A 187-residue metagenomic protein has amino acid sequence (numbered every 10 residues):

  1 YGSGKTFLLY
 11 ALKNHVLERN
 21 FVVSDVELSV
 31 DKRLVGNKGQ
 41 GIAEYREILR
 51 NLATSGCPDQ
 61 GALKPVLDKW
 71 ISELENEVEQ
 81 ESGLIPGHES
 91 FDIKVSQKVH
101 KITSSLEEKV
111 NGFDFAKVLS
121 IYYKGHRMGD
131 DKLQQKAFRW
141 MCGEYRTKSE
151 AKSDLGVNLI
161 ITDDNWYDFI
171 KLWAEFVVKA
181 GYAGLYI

Functional and structural regions predicted by a protein language model:
S3, F7-Y182: P-loop NTPase nucleotide-binding core
G184-I187: Conserved helicase NTPase motor core
